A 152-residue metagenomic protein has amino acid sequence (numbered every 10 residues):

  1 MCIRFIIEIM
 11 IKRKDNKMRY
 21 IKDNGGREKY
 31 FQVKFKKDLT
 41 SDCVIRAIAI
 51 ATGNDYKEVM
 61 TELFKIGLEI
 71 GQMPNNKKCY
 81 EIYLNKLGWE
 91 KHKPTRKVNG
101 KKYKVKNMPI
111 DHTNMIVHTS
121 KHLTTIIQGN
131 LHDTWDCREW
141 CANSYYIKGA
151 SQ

Functional and structural regions predicted by a protein language model:
I11-Q72, K78, L87: Active-site nucleophile-adjacent alpha helix/oxyanion-hole segment immediately C-terminal to the catalytic cysteine
Y20, Y30, Y56, Y80-Y83 (+3 more regions): Sequence-level detector for tyrosine residue identity
G67-K121, I127-D136: Conserved active-site-adjacent core of cysteine acyl-enzyme catalytic domains
D133-Q152: Noncatalytic regulatory segments and standalone regulatory/sensor domains
